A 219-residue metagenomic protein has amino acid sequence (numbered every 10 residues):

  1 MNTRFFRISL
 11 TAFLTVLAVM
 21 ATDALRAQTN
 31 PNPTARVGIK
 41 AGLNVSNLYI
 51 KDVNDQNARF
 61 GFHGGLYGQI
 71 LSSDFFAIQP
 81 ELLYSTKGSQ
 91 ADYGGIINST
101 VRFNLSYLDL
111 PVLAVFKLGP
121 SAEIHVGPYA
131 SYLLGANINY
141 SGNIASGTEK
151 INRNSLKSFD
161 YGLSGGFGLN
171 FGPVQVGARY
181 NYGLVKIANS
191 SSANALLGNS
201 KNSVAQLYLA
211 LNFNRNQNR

Functional and structural regions predicted by a protein language model:
M1-P33, N214-R219: Cleavable N-terminal export/targeting peptides
N30-V45: Transmembrane beta-strand segments of Gram-negative outer membrane beta-barrel proteins
N32, L71-S73, G119, G172-V174 (+1 more regions): Outer-membrane beta-barrel channels and translocator barrels
I39-L43, F62-S72, L82-Y84, L110-F116 (+4 more regions): Residues on the lipid-exposed face of transmembrane beta-strands in outer-membrane beta-barrel proteins
L48-Q56, T86-S106, L134-K157, K186-S200: Flexible, solvent-exposed loop segments that connect beta-strands
Q56-I96: Glycine- and aromatic-enriched membrane insertion/assembly motifs of diderm outer-membrane and organelle channel
R59-G61, L105-L108, D160, N202-V204: Membrane-spanning beta-strands of outer-membrane beta-barrel proteins
E81, A91, R153-R219: Predominantly the C-terminal beta-signal and adjacent terminal strand-loop region of outer-membrane beta-barrel
